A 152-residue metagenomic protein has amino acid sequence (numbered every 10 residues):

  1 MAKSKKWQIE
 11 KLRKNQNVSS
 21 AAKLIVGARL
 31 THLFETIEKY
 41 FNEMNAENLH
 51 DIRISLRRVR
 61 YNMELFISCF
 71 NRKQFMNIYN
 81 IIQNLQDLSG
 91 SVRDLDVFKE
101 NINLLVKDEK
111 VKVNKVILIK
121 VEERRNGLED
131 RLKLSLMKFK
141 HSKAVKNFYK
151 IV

Functional and structural regions predicted by a protein language model:
M1-V152: Cationic, histidine-enriched alpha-helical/coil surfaces that engage anionic ligands
